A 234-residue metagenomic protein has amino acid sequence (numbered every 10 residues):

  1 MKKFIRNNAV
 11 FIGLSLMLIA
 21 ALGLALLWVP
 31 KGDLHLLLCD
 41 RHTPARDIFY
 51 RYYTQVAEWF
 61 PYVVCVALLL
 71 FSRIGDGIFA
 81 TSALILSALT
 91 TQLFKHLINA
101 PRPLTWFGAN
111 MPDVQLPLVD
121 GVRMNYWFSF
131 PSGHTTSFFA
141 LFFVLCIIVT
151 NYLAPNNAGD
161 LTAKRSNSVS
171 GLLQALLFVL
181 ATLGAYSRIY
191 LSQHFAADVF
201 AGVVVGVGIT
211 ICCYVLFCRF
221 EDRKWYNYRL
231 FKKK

Functional and structural regions predicted by a protein language model:
M1-V63, K95-V122: N-terminal transmembrane-helix/juxtamembrane module of multi-pass inner/ER membrane proteins
K3, V114-K234: Membrane-embedded catalytic cores of phosphoryl/pyrophosphoryl-handling enzymes
K3-F4, T43-R51, V64, L68-S72 (+3 more regions): Membrane-helix interfacial "entry" motifs
V10-L14, G75-A83, L172-L176, A197-A201: Alpha-helical transmembrane segments of integral membrane proteins
A21-A25, I85-L93, V179-S192: Aromatic-anchored segments of alpha-helical transmembrane domains
H35, A67-L70, T91-N99, P103 (+4 more regions): Membrane-water interface at transmembrane helix exits
T54-L70, H134-F139, V149: Hydrophobic alpha-helical transmembrane segments
V66-L93: Interfacial segments of alpha-helical transmembrane regions
